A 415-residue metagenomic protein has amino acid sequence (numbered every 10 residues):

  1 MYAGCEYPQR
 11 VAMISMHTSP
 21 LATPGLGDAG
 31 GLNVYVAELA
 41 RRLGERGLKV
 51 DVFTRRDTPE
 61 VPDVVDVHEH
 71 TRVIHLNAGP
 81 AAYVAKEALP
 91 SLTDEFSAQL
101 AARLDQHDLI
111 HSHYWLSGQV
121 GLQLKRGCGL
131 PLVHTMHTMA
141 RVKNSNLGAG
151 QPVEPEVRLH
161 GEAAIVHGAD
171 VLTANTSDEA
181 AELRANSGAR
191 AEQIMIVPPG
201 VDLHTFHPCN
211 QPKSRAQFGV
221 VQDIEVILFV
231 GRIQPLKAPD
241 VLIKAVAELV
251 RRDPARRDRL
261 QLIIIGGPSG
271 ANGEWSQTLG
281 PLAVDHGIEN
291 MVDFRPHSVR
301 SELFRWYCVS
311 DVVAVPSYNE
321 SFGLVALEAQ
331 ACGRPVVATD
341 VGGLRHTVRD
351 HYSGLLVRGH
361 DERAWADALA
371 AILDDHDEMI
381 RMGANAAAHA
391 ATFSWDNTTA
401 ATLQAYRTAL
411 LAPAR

Functional and structural regions predicted by a protein language model:
M1-V73: N-terminal subdomain of nucleotide-sugar transferases
H207-V220, L279: A short helix/loop element that forms part of the nucleotide-sugar donor recognition site in Leloir-type
V221-K237, I243-A247, I263: Conserved donor-binding/catalytic core segment of Leloir-type glycosyltransferases
G266, S276-S301: Nucleotide-activated donor-binding/catalytic signature segment of Leloir-type glycosyltransferases, i.e., the conserved
H297, R305-S310: Short alpha-helical donor nucleotide-sugar binding micro-motif in glycosyltransferases
Y318: Aromatic "clamp/platform" in nucleotide-sugar-dependent glycosyltransferases that forms part of the donor/acceptor
A326, P335-A338, V348: Short hydrophobic beta-strand element within catalytic cores of glycosyltransferases and related nucleotide-activated
D350-H351, L355-E362, A371-H376: Conserved acidic donor-binding segment of nucleotide-sugar-dependent glycosyltransferases
